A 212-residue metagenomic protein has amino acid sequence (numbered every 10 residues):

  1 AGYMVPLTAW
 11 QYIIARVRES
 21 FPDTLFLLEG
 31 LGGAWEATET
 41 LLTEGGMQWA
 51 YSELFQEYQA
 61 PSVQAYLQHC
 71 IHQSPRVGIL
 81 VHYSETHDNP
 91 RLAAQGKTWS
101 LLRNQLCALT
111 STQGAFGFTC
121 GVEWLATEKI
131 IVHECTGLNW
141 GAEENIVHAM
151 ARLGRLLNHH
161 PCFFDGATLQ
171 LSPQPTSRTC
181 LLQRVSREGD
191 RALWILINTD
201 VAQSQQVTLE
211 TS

Functional and structural regions predicted by a protein language model:
G2-L80, E128-R152, P161, V185-R187 (+1 more regions): Active-site-proximal helices and loops of the catalytic beta/alpha 8
Q11-I13, A65-H69, L102-Q105, R178-C180 (+1 more regions): Short alpha-helical segments and helix-capping/turn motifs at coil-helix boundaries
F21, Q113, L157, G189-D190: A structural signal for short coil/turn segments at secondary-structure junctions
D23-E29, F116-C120, H159-L169, S204: Acidic/polar loop patches that form or flank catalytic/metal-binding clefts of enzymes that bind anionic ligands
F26, H87, L109, G121 (+3 more regions): Conserved, mostly hydrophobic/aromatic
G33, Q56, D88-N89, E123-L125 (+2 more regions): Short, glycine-/Ser/Thr-/acidic-enriched flexible segments
G78-H148, Q174: Aromatic/acidic polysaccharide-binding cleft in carbohydrate-active enzymes
P173-S212: Carbohydrate-binding surface patches
